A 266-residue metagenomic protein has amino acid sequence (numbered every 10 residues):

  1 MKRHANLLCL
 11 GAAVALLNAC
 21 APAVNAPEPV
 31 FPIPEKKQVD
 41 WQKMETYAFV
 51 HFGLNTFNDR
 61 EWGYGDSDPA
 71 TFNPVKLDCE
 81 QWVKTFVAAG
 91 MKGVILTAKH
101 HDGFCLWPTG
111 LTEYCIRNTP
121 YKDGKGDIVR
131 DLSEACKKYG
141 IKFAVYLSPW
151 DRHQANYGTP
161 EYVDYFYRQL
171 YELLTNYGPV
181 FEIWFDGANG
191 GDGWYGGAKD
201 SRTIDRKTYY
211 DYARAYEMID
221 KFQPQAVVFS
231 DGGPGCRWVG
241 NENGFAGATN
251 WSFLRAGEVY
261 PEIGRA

Functional and structural regions predicted by a protein language model:
M1-C9: Bacterial N-terminal signal peptides that target proteins for export
A12-A15: Repetitive helical segments and hydrophobic/amphipathic motifs
N18-A19: C-terminal motif of bacterial Sec signal peptides marking the signal peptidase cleavage site
A23-R265: Mature catalytic domains of secreted/periplasmic carbohydrate-active enzymes
